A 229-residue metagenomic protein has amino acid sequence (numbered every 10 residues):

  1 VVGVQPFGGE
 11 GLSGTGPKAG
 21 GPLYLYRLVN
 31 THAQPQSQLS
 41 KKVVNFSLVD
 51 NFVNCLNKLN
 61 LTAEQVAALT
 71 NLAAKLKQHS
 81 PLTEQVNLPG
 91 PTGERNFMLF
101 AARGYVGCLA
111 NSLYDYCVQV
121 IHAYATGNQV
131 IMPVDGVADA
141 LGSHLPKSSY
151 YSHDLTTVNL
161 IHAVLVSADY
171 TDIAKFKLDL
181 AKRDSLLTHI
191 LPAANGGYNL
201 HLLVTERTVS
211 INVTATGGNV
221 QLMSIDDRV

Functional and structural regions predicted by a protein language model:
V1-Y105, L109, L113-D115, T126-V130 (+2 more regions): C-terminal segments
V120-T126: Conserved short alpha-helical elements in the N-terminal third of ANL/AMP-binding
